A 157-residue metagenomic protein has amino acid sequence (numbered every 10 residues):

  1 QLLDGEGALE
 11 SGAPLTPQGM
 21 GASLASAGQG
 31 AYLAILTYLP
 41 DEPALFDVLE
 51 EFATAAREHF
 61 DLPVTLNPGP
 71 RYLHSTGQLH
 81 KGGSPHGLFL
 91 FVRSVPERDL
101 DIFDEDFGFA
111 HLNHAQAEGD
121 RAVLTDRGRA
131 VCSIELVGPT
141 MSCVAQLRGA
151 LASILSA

Functional and structural regions predicted by a protein language model:
Q1-A157: Phosphate-moiety recognition in structured ligand-binding domains
